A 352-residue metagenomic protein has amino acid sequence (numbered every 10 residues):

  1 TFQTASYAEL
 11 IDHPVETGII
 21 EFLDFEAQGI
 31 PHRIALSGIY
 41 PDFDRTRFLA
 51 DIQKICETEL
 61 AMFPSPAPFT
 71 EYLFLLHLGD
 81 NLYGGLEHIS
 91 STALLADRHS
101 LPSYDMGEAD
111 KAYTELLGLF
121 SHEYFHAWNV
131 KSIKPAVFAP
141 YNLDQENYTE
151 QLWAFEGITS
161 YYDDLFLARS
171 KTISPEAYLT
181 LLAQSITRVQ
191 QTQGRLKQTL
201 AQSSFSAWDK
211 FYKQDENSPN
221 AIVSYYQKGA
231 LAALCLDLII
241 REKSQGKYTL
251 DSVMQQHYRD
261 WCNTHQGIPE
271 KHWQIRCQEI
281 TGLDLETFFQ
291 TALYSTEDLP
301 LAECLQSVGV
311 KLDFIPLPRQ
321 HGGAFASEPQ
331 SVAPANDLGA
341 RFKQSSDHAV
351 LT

Functional and structural regions predicted by a protein language model:
T1-F69, L82, H99, S103: Non-catalytic architectural context of zinc metalloproteases
E26-R33, G84-L86, S91-L95, W128-A139 (+1 more regions): Active-site-adjacent bridging/hinge elements
F43-R47, N81-G85, Y104-E115, E146-A154 (+4 more regions): Alpha-helix capping and helix-loop boundary segments enriched in small/acidic/polar residues
E59, L152-D298: Active-site-proximal alpha-helical
T70-L82, K131-I133, L182: Short, solvent-exposed turn/loop segments enriched in Gly/Ser/Thr/Pro and often Arg
G79-Y104, A340: Catalytic zinc-binding patch centered on the HExxH motif and its immediate surroundings that defines zinc-dependent
A93-G194: Zinc-dependent metallopeptidase catalytic helix centered on the HExxH motif and its immediate flanking segment
N263-T352: Beta/coil-rich, acidic/histidine-enriched accessory regions frequently appended to metallopeptidases
